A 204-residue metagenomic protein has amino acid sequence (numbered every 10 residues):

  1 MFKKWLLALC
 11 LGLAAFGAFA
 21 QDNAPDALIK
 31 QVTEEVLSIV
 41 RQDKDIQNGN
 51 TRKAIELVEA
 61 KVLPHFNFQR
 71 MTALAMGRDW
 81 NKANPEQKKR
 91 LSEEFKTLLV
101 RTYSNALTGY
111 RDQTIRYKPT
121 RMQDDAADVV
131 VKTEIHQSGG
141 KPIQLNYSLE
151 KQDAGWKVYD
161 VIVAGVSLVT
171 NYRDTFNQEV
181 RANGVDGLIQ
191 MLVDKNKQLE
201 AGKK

Functional and structural regions predicted by a protein language model:
M1-L6: Bacterial N-terminal signal peptides that target proteins for export
A15-A20: N-terminal signal peptide c-region/cleavage motif recognized by signal peptidases
D22-Y103: Early exported N-terminus immediately downstream of N-terminal targeting peptides
S38, Q42-G49, K53, K82-E86 (+7 more regions): Surface-exposed, polar/charged faces of alpha-helical domains in mature secreted/periplasmic/lumenal proteins
W80, T97-L98, M122-Q123, H136-Q137 (+1 more regions): Solvent-exposed loop/turn segments at secondary-structure junctions within structured extracellular/periplasmic domains
R101-I143, K195-K204: Surface-exposed, charged secondary-structure patches
P142-T170: Short beta-strand edge/turn micro-motifs at domain boundaries
D160-K204: Low-complexity, intrinsically disordered terminal/linker segments enriched in charged and Gly/Pro repeats
